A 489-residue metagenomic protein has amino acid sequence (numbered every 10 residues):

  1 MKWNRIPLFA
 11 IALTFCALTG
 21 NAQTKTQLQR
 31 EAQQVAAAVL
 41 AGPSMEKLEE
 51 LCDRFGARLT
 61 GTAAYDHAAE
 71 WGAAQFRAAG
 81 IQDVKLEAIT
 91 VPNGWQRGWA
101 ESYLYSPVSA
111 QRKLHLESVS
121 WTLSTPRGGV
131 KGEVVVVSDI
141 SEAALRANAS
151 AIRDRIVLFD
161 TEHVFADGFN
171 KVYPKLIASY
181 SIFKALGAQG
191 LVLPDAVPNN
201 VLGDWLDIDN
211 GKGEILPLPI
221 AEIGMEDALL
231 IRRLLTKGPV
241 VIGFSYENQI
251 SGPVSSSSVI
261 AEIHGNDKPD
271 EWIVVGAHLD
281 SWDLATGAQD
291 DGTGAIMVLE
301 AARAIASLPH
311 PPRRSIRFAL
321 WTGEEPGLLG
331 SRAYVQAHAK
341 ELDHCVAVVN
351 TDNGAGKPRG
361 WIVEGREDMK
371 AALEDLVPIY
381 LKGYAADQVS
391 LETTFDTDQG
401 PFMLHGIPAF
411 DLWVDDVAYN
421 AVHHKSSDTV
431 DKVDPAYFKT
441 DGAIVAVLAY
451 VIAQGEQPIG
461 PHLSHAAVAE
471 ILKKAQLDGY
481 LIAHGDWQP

Functional and structural regions predicted by a protein language model:
P7-A17: Bacterial N-terminal signal peptides
T24-Q33, A37, E49, D53-I156 (+1 more regions): Noncatalytic luminal/extracellular "stalk/propeptide" segments of secretory-pathway proteins
T26-R30, A41-Y65, Q75-A79, D83 (+8 more regions): Catalytic-core environment of secreted peptidases
Q27-E31, E117-A147, I208-A288, E300-R303 (+2 more regions): Soluble metallo-hydrolase cores and metallopeptidase-like ectodomains found primarily in the secretory/periplasmic
A32-L40, D53-A63, G132-V137, R146 (+8 more regions): Second-shell loop/turn segments in exported
T62, L114-P219, T286, Q388: Extracellular/luminal Protease-associated
I220, A228, K268, W321-A421 (+1 more regions): Metal-dependent peptidase/peptidase-like ectodomains
R303, S307, N420-P489: His/Asp/Glu-rich mid-to-C-terminal helical/loop segments that flank catalytic regions of hydrolases
